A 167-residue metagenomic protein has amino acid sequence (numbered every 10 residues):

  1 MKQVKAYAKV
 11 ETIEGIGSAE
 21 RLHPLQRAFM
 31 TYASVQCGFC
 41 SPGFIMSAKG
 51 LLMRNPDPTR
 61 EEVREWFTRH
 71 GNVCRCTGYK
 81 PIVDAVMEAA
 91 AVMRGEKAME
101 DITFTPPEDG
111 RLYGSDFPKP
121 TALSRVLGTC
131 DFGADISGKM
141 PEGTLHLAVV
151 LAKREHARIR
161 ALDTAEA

Functional and structural regions predicted by a protein language model:
M1-T105: Signature of N-terminal electron-transfer/Fe-S-associated modules in redox systems
G38, T68, N72, Y79-A85 (+1 more regions): Cofactor-binding beta-sheet edge motifs in enzyme active sites
